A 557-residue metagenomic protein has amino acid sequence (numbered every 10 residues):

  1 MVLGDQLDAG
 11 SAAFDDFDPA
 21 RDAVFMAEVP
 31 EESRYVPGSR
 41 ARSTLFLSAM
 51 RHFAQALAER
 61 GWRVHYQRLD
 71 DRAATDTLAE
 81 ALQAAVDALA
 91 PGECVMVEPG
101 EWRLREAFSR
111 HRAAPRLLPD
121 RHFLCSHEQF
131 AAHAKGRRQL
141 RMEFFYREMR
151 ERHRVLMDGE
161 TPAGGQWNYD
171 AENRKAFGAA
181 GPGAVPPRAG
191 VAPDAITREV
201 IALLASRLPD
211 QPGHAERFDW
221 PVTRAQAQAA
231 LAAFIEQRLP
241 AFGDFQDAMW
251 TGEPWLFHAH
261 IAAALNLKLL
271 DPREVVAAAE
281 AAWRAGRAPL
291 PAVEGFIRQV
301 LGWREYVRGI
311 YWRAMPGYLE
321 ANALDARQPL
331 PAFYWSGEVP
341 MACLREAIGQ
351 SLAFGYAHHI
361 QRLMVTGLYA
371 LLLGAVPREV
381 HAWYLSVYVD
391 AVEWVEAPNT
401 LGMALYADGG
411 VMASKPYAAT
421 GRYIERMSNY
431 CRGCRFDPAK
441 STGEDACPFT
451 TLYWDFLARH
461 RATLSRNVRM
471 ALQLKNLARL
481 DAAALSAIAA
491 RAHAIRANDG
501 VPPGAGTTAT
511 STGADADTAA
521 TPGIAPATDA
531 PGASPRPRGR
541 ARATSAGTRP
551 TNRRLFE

Functional and structural regions predicted by a protein language model:
M1-L69: N-terminal beta-strand-loop-alpha-helix module at the start of alpha/beta ligand-binding or catalytic domains
V2-D5, A27-E28, Q67-L69, M96-P99 (+4 more regions): Short His-Asn-centered micro-motif
L3, A229, A248, G252-E557: C-terminal catalytic domain of photolyase/cryptochrome flavoproteins, centering on the FAD-binding pocket
L45-H65, V95-M96, F354-R378: Hydrophobic/aromatic-rich, well-ordered segments within soluble, folded domains that form packed cores
W62, L69-D71, A84-A88, G92-C94 (+1 more regions): A structural signal for the main folded, soluble domain(s) of proteins
W62-T77, S336: Glycine-rich phosphate-binding "P-loop"
T77-W220: Beta-rich, aromatic/charged-enriched effector core domains that present basic-aromatic interfaces for binding
A163-P291: A charged, amphipathic alpha-helical module
